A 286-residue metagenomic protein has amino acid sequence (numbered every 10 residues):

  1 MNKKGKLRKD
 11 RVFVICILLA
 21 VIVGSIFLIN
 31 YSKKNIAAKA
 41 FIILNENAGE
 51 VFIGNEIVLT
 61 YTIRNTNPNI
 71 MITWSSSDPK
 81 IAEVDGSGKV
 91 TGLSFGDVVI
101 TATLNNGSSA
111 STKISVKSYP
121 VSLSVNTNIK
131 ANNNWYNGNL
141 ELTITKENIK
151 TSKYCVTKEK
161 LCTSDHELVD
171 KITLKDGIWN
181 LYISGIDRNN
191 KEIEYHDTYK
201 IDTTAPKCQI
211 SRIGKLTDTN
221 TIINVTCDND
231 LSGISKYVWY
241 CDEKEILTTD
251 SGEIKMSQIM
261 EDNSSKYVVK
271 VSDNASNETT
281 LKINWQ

Functional and structural regions predicted by a protein language model:
N2-F13, F27-P120, E243: Extracytoplasmic soluble-region selector
F13, K33-K39, F52, K117-Q286: Low-complexity, disordered linker/stalk regions enriched in Pro/Thr/Ser/Gly
I15-I26: Hydrophobic membrane-insertion alpha-helices, especially the h-region of bacterial N-terminal signal peptides
